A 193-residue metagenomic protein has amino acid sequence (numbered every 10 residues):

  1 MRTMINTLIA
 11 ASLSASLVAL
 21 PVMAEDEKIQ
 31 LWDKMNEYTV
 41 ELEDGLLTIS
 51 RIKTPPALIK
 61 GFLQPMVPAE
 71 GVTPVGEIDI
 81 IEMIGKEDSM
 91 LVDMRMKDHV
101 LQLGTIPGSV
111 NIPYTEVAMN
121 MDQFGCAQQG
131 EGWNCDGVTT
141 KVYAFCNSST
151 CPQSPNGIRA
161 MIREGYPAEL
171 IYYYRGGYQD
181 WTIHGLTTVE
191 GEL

Functional and structural regions predicted by a protein language model:
M1-I9: Bacterial N-terminal signal peptides that target proteins for export
A19-P21: N-terminal signal peptide c-region/cleavage motif recognized by signal peptidases
M23-L103: Flexible, polar/low-complexity N-terminal or interdomain linker segments that lie immediately upstream of folded
V67-A144, G191: Positively charged, proline/Ser/Thr-rich regional signature most characteristic of the Rhodanese/CDC25-like
R95-D98, E116, C146-S148, R175-Y178 (+1 more regions): A mature extracytoplasmic/lumenal domain signature
Q102-T105, F124, P155-I158, H184-G185: Short, solvent-exposed loop/turn and secondary-structure capping segments
C126-W181: Catalytic cysteine-centered active loop of the rhodanese-like fold, especially the PTP/DSP P-loop
H184-L193: Active-site neighborhoods of enzymes that stabilize oxyanions during catalysis
